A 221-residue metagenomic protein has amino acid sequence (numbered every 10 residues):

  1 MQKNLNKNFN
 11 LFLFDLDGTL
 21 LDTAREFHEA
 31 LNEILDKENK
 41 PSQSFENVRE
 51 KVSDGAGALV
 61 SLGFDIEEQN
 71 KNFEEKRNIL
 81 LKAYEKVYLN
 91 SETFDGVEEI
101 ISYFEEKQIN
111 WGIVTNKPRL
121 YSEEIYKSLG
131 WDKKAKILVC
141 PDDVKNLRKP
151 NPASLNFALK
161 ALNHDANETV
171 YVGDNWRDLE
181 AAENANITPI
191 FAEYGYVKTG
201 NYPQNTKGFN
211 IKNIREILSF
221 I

Functional and structural regions predicted by a protein language model:
M1-N10, E105, R119, E124-I221: Asp-based, Mg2+/Mn2+-dependent phosphohydrolase catalytic module
L5-E99, K107, P118-L120: N-terminal helical cap/lid subdomain that shapes the substrate entry/recognition surface in HAD-like hydrolases
L13-D15, V114, V172: Generic enzyme active-site microenvironment
D17-G18, W111, A135-C140: Surface-exposed, interaction-prone regions with an acidic/low-complexity signature
L20, T93, W111, Y171-V172 (+1 more regions): Conserved SAM-binding loop
P41, N110, T188: Residue-level detector of anion-binding/catalytic polar loops
E98-I101, L179: Short amphipathic alpha-helical segments and helix-helix/interface helices
